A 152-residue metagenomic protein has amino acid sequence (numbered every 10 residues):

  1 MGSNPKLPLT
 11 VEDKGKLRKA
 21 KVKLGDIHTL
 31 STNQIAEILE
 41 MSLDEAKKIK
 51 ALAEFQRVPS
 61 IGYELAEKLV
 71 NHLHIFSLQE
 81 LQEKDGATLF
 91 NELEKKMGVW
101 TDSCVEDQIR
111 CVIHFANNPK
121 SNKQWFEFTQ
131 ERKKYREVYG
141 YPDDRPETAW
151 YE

Functional and structural regions predicted by a protein language model:
M1-E152: C-terminal extensions
